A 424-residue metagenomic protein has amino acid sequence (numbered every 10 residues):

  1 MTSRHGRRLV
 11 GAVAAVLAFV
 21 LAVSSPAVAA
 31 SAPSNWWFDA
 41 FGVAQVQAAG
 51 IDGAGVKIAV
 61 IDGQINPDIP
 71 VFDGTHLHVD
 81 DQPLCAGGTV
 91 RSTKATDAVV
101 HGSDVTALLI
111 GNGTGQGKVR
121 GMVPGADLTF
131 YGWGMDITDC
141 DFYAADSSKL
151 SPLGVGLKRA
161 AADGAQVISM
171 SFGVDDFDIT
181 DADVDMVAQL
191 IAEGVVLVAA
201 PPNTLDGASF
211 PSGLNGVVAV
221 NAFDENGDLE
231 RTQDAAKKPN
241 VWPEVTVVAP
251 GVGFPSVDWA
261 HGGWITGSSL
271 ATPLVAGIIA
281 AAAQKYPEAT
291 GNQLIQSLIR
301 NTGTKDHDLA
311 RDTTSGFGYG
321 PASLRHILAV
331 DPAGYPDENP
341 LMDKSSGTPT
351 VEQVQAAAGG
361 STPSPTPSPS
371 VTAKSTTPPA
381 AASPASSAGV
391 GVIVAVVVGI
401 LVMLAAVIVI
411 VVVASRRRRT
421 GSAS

Functional and structural regions predicted by a protein language model:
T2, R7-G55, P70: Protease zymogen maturation seam
V20-N35, A380-I393, V411-T420: C-terminal region of N-terminal signal peptides and the immediate post-cleavage residues of exported proteins
Q45-I58, Q64-V79, S92-S147, N240-E244 (+1 more regions): Subtilisin-like serine protease catalytic core
A54-K57, P124-L128, A162-I168, A192-L197 (+2 more regions): Loop/turn elements at helix/coil->beta-strand transitions in domains of secreted/extracellular proteins
W133-S212, G263-I265, L270: Substrate-binding/access-modulating region of protease and related hydrolase catalytic domains
S209-Q284: Extracellular S/T/G-rich loop segment that most often corresponds to the catalytic His/Ser-adjacent loop
Y286-I393: C-terminal subdomain of the subtilisin-like protease fold in secreted/lumenal serine endopeptidases
V397-S424: C-terminal membrane-anchoring or membrane-association module
